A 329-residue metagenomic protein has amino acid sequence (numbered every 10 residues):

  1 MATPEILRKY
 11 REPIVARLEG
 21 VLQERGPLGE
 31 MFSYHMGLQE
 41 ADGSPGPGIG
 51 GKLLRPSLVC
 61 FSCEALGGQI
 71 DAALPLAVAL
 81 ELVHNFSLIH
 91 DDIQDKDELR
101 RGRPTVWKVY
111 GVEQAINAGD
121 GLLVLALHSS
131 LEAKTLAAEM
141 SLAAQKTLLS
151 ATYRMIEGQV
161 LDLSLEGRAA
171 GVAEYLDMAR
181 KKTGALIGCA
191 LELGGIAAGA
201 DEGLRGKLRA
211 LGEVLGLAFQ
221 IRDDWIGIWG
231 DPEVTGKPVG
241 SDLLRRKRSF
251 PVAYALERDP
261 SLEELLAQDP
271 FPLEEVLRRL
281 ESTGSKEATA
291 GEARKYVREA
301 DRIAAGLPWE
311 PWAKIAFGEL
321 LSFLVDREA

Functional and structural regions predicted by a protein language model:
M1-V83, I89, I93-K108, V160-A169 (+3 more regions): Conserved N-terminal diphosphate/IPP-binding helix and adjacent helical/loop segment of trans-prenyltransferase domains
P47, R100-L123, A169-T183, G206-A210 (+2 more regions): Divalent-cation-assisted or electrostatically stabilized phosphate/pyrophosphate-binding catalytic cores
L58, A126, G158, V252 (+2 more regions): Residue-level signal for inorganic ion chemistry
C60-E64, L127-E132, E192, I196 (+1 more regions): Short glycine/serine- and small hydrophobic-enriched flexible loop segments
A73-D97, L149-R154, G184-G188, E192-G195 (+3 more regions): Active-site alpha-helical segments that house and flank conserved acidic catalytic motifs for diphosphate chemistry
E113, N117, A151, M155-Q159: Mid-bilayer segments of alpha-helical transmembrane spans in multi-pass integral membrane proteins that mediate
S130-L149, D259, K286: Transmembrane helix-loop-helix
V276-A329: C-terminal charged capping/lid subdomain of soluble metabolic enzymes
